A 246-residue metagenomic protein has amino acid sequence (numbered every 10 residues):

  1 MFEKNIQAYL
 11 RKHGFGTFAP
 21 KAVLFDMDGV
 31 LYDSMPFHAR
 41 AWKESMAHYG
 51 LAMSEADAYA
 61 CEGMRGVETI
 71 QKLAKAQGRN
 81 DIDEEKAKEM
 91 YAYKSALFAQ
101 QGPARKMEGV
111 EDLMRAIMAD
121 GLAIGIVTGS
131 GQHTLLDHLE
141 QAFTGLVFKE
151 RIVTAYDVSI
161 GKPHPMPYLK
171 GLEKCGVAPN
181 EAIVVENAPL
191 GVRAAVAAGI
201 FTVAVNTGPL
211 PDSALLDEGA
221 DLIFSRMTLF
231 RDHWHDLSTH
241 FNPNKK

Functional and structural regions predicted by a protein language model:
M1-K21, E85, E111, R115 (+1 more regions): Asp-based, Mg2+/Mn2+-dependent phosphohydrolase catalytic module
F2-D57: Active-site neighborhood of HAD-like aspartate-dependent phosphohydrolases
V30, T128-S130: Conserved phosphate-coupling serine/threonine residues in phosphotransfer and NTP-handling enzymes
L31, K106, I124, V184-V185 (+1 more regions): Conserved SAM-binding loop
S45-M46, R65-I82, H138, L172: Helix-loop "lid/cap" segments that line or gate small-molecule binding pockets
A47, M118, V196: Anion (oxyanion) recognition and catalysis
L51-A60, R79-M90, G145-K149: Short, surface-exposed acidic
A74-D112, D120: Metal-dependent phosphoesterase signature
